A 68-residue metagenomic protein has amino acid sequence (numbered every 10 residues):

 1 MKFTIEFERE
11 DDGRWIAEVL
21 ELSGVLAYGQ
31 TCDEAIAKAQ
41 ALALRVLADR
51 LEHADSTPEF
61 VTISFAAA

Functional and structural regions predicted by a protein language model:
M1-T4, A37-A68: Short, charged, surface-exposed hinge/linker loops at domain edges that act as mobile lids or interdomain connectors
E8-L22: Short aromatic-glycine-(Arg/Gly/Cys) micro-motifs in beta-strand/loop hairpins
I16, C32, Q40-A43: Alpha-helical structural signal
S23-E34: A short, exposed loop/beta-hairpin motif centered on an aromatic-Gly-Thr core
